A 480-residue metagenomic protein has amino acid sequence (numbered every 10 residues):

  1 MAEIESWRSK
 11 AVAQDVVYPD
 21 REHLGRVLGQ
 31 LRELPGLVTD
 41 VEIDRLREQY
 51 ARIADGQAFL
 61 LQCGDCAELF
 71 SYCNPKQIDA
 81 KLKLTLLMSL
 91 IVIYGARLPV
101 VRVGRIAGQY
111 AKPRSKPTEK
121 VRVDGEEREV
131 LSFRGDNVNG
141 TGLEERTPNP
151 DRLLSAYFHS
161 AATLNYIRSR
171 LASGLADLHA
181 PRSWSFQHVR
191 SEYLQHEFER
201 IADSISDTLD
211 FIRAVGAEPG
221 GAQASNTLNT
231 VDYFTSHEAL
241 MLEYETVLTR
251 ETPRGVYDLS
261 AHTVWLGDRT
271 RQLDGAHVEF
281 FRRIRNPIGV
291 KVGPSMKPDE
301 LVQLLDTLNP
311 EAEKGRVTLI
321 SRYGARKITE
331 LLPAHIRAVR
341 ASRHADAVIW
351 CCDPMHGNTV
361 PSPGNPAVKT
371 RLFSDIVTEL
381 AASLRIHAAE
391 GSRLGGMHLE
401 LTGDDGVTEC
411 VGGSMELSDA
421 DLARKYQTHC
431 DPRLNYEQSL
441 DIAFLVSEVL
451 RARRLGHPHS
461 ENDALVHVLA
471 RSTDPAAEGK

Functional and structural regions predicted by a protein language model:
M1-F59: N-terminal basic/disordered segments at the start of proteins
M1-R8, L46-K76, P294-D306: Short N-terminal secondary-structure initiator segments
R45-R47, D274-H277, A334-H335: Glycine-rich, charged/polar anion/phosphate-binding loops that engage phosphate groups from diverse ligands
Y50-I53, I91-I93, F280-F281, I386-A389: A general structural signal for short secondary-structure junctions and capping/turn motifs
G56-F59, D346-C352: Short coil-to-beta-strand
L61-C66, V103-I106, C352-M355, E400-T402: Short loop/turn segments at strand-loop or loop-helix junctions that form parts of catalytic or ligand-binding pockets
A67-E68, Y72-G324, V368-R371, E379-L380 (+2 more regions): Active-site-facing alpha/beta catalytic cores
P310, R316-I320, A325-I349, H356-V407: Non-transmembrane, aqueous-exposed alpha-helical and coiled segments at domain scale
